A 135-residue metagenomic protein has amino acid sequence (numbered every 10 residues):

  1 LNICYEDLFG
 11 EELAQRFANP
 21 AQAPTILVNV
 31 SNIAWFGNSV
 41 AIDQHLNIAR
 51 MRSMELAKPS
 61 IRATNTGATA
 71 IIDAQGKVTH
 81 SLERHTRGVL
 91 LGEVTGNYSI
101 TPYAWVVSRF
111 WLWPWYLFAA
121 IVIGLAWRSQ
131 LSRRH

Functional and structural regions predicted by a protein language model:
L1-H135: Solvent-exposed soluble domains appended to multi-pass membrane proteins
